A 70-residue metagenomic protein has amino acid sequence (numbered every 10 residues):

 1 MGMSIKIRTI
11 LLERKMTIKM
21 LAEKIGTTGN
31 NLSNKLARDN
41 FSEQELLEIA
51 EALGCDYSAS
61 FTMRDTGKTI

Functional and structural regions predicted by a protein language model:
M1-M16: A short, Lys/Arg-rich alpha-helix, primarily the initiator
G2-S4, K24, I49: Polybasic/polar functional segments that serve as interface/processing modules
L11, A22, A50: The alpha-helix within a helix-turn-helix
K15-N30: Short alpha-helical DNA-recognition segment
I18, E43-L46: Helix-turn-helix DNA-binding elements, focusing on the entry/boundary residues of the two helices that contact DNA
E23, S60-I70: Short, charged recognition helix plus adjacent turn of helix-turn-helix-like nucleic-acid-binding domains
G26-F41: Recognition helix of helix-turn-helix/homeodomain-like DNA-binding domains that insert into the DNA major groove
E45-S58: DNA major-groove recognition helix of helix-turn-helix/homeodomain DNA-binding modules
